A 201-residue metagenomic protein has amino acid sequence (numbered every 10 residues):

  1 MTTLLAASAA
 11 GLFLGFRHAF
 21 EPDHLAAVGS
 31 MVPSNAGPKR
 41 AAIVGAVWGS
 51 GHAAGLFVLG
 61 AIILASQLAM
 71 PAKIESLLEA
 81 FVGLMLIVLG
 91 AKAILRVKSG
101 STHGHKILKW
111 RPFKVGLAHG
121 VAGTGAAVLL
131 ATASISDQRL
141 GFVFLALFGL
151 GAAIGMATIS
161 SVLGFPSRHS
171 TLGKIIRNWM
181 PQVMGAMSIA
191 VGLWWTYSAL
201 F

Functional and structural regions predicted by a protein language model:
M1-A19, R40-A46, H105-G120, L140-F148: Small-residue-enriched transmembrane helix starts and helix-helix packing motifs in multi-pass inner-membrane proteins
M1-S8, L68-S76, T132-V143, L200-F201: Helix-coil boundary and interhelical linker segments in multi-pass alpha-helical membrane proteins
T3-A6, A10, K39-H105: Membrane helix-loop-helix hairpins that form the core translocation module of multi-pass transporters
F20-A26, V121-L130: Transmembrane helix boundary and interhelical junction motifs in multipass membrane proteins
E21-H24, H52, I87, H119 (+2 more regions): Divalent metal-coordination and catalytic microenvironments
P38-A69, I135-H169: A small-residue-rich subset of transmembrane alpha-helices
A72-K98, K174-F201: Selective transmembrane alpha-helices of multi-pass membrane proteins
A91-G123, L172-I175: Alpha-helical multi-pass membrane helix bundles of inner-membrane/thylakoid proteins, especially permease cores
